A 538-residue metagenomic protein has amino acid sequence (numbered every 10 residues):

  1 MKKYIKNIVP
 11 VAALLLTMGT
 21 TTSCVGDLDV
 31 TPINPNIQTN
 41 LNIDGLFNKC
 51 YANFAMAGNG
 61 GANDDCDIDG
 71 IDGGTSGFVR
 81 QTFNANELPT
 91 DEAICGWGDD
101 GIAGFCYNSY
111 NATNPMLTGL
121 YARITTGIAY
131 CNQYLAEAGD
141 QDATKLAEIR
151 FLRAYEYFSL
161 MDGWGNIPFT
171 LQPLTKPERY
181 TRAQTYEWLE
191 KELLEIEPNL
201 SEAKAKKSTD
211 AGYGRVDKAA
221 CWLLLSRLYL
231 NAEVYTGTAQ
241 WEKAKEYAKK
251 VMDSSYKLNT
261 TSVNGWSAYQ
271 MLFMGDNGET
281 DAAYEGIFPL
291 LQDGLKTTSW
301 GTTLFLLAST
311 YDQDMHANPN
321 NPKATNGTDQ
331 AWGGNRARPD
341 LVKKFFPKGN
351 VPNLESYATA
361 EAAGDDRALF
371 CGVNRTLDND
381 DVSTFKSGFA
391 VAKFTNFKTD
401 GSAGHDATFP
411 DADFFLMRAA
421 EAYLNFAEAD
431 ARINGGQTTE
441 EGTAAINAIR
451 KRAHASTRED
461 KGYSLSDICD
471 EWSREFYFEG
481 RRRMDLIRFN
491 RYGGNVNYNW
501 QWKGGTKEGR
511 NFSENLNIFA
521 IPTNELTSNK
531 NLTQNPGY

Functional and structural regions predicted by a protein language model:
S23-F78, N531-Y538: Membrane-proximal, proline-rich intrinsically disordered regions
C24-V30, N40-I43, I124-T125, W188-E190 (+6 more regions): Long, intrinsically disordered, low-complexity segments
D44, N48, A52, A57-G58 (+5 more regions): Conserved, well-structured interaction surfaces
D99-G119, R336-R418: Flexible, polar/acidic helix-loop-strand segments at domain edges
M161-P168, K204, N231-G237, N434-G436: Short coil/turn linking the two alpha-helices of tandem helical-hairpin repeats
D253, L258-K386: Extended ligand-binding clefts on enzyme/binding-domain cores
